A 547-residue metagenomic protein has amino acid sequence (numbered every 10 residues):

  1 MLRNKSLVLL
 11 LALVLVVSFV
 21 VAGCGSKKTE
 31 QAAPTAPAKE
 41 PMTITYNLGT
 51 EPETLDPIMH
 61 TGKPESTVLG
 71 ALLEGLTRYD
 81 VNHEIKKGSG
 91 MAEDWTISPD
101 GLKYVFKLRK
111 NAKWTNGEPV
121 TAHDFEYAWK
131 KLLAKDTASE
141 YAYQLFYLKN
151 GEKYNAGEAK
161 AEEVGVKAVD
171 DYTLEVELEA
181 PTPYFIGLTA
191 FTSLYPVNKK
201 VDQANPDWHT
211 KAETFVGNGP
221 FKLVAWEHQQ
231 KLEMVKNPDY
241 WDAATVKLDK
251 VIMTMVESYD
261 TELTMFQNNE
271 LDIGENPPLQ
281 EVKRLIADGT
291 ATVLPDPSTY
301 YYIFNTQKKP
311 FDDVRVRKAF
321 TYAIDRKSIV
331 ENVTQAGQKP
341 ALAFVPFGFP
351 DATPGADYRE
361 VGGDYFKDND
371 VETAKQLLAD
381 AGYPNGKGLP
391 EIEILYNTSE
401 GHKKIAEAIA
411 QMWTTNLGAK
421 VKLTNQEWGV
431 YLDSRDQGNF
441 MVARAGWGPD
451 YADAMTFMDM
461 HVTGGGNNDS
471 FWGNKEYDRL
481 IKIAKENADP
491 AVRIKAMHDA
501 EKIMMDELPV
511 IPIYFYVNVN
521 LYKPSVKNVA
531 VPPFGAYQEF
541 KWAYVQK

Functional and structural regions predicted by a protein language model:
N47-P99, V216: N-terminal lobe/hinge region of extracytoplasmic solute-binding protein
V81, A161, D171, L178-K250 (+3 more regions): Gly/Pro-rich hinge or "lid" segments in bacterial periplasmic/extracellular proteins
K107, E126, L133, A138-K199: Surface-exposed binding/hinge segments that line and control ligand-binding clefts or catalytic entry sites
H228, V371, K375-P449, P490 (+1 more regions): Ligand/substrate-recognition segments at binding pockets and active sites
P238-R284: Ligand-site clamp/hinge motif
P340-D380, S399-K403: Structural transition elements
F366-D368, K420-Y431, D459-P524, K547: Extracytoplasmic/peripheral linker and loop segments enriched in polar/acidic and small residues with frequent Thr/Pro
N520-K547: Long beta-strand-rich cores associated with HINT superfamily self-processing modules
